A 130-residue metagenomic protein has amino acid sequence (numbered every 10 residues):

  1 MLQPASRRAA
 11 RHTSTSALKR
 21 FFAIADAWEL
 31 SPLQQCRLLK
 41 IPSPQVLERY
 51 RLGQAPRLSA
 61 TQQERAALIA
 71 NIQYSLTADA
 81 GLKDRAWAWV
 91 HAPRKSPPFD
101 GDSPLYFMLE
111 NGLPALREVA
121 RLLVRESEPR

Functional and structural regions predicted by a protein language model:
M1-R130: Non-transmembrane "mature" sequence context
